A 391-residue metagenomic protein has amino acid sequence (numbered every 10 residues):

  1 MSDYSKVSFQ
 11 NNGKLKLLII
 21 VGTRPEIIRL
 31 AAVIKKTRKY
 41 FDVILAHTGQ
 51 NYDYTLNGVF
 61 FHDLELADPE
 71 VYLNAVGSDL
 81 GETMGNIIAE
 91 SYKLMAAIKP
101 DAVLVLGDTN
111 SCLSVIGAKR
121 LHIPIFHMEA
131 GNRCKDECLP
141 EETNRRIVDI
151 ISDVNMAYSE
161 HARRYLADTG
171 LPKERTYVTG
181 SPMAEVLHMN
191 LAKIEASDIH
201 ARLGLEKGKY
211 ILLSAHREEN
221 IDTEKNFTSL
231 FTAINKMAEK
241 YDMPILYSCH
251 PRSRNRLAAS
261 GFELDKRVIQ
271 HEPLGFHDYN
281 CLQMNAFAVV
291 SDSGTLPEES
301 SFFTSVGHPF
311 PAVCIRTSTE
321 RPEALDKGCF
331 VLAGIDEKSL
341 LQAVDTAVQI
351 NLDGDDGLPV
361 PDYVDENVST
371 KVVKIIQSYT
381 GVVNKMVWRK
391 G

Functional and structural regions predicted by a protein language model:
M1-M243, S253-G391: Nucleotide-activated sugar donor-binding and catalytic core shared by glycosyltransferases and related lipid-linked
